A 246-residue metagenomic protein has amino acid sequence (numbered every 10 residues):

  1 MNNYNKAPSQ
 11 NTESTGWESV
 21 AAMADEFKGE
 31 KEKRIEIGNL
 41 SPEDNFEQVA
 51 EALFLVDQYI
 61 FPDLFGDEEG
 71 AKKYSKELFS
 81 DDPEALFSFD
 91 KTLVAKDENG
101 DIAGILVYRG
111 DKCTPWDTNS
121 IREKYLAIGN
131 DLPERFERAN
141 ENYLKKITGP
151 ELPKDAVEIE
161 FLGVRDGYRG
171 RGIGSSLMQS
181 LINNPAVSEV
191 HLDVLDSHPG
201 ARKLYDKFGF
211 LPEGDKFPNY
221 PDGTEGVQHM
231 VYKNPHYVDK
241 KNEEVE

Functional and structural regions predicted by a protein language model:
K6-F46, Y237-E246: Conserved N-terminal entry element of GNAT/NAT acetyltransferase domains
R34-E51, Y59-L64, G110-D111: A short beta-loop-alpha structural element at the N-terminal edge of CoA-dependent acyl/N-acetyltransferase catalytic
Q58-F79, P115, L126-N130: Conserved GNAT-fold acetyl-CoA-binding loop/helix
E69-T92, D97-E98, K146-T148: Active-site rim helix/loop that mediates acceptor-substrate recognition in acyltransferases
V94, D101-G110, E158, G163: Conserved beta-strand in the GNAT
K112-V157: Conserved acyl-donor/pantetheine-binding loop and adjacent beta-alpha core of acyl/acetyltransferases and related
G170-N183, K203-K207: Conserved acetyl-CoA-binding loop-helix of GNAT-fold acetyltransferases
S188-R202, F208, G214-E246: C-terminal "cap" of GNAT-fold acetyltransferases
